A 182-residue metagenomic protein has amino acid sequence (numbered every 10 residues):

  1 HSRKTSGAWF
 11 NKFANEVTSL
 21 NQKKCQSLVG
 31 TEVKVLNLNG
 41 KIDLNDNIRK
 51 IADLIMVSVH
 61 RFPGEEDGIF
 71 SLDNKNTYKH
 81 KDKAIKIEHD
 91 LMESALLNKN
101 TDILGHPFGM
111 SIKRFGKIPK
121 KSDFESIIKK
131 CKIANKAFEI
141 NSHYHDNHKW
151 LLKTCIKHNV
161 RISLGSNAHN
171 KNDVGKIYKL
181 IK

Functional and structural regions predicted by a protein language model:
R3-I133: Extended substrate/RNA-proximal surfaces in nucleic-acid metabolism proteins
L28-V29, F138-N141: Short catalytic-loop micro-motif centered on adjacent basic/acidic residues
D43-L44, S126-I127, W150-T154, I177: A short acidic, amphipathic alpha-helical/loop segment
K132-F138, V160-L164: Short, surface-exposed connector motifs at secondary-structure boundaries
H143-N147, H169-K171: Short Gly/Pro-enriched loop/turn and capping motifs at secondary-structure junctions
V160-K176: Short acidic/histidine-rich active-site segments
K176-K182: Ligand-binding grooves and catalytic loops that recognize ribose/phosphate and carbohydrate rings, and esterified lipid
